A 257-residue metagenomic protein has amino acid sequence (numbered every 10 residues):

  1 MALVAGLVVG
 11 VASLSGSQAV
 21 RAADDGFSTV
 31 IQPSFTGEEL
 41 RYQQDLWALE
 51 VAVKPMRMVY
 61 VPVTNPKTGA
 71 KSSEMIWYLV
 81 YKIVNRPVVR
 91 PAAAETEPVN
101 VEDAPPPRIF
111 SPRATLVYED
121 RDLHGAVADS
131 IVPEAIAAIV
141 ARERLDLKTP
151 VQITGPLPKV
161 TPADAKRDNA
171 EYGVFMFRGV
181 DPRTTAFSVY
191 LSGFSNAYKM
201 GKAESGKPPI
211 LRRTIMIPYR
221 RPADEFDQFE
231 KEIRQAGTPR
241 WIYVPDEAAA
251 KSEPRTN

Functional and structural regions predicted by a protein language model:
A2-S15: Bacterial N-terminal signal peptides
V20-N257: Conserved functional micro-motifs across diverse proteins
